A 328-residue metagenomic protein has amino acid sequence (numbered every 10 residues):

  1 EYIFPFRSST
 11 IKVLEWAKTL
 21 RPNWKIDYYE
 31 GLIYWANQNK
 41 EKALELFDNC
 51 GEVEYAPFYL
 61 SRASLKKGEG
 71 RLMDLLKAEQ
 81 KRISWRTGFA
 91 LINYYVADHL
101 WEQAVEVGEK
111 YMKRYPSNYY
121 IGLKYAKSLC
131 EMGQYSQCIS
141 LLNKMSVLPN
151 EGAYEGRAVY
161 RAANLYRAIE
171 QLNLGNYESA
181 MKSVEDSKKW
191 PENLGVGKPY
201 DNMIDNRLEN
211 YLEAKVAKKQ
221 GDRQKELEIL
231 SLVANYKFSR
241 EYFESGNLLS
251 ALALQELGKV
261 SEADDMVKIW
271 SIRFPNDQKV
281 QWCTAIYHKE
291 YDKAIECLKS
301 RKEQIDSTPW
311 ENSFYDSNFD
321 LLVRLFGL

Functional and structural regions predicted by a protein language model:
T10, A43, R71-L72, A104 (+5 more regions): Single-residue signature of alpha-solenoid repeat helices
L14, F47, L72-L76, W101 (+6 more regions): Hydrophobic/aromatic packing residues within the alpha-helices of TPR/SEL1-like helical repeat arrays
E15-L20, L76-K81, R114, V147-R157 (+3 more regions): Flexible helix-coil transition and linker loops at the boundaries of alpha-helical arrays
N23-W24, V53-F58, S84-W85, N118 (+7 more regions): Residue-level recognition of tetratricopeptide repeat
I26-D27, A56-F58, T87, I121 (+7 more regions): TPR alpha-solenoid repeat register
Y29, Y59-S61, A90, K124 (+8 more regions): "A position-specific structural signal for the A-helix of alpha-solenoid helical repeats
G51-E52, K113, N143-N150, E185-V196 (+3 more regions): Amphipathic alpha-helical segments of tetratricopeptide repeats
